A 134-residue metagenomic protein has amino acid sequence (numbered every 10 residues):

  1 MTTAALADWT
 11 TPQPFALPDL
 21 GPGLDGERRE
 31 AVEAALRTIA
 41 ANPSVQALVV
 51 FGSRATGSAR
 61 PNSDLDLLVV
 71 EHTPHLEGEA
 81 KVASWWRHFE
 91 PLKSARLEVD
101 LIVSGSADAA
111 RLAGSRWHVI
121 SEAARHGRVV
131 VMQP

Functional and structural regions predicted by a protein language model:
M1-A47, T56-P61, H72-P134: Catalytic core of pol beta-like nucleotidyltransferases
S53: P-loop (Walker A) phosphate-binding loop of NTP-binding proteins
D66-V70: Short beta-strand->loop micro-motif that forms the acidic, two-metal-ion catalytic signature in nucleotide-processing
